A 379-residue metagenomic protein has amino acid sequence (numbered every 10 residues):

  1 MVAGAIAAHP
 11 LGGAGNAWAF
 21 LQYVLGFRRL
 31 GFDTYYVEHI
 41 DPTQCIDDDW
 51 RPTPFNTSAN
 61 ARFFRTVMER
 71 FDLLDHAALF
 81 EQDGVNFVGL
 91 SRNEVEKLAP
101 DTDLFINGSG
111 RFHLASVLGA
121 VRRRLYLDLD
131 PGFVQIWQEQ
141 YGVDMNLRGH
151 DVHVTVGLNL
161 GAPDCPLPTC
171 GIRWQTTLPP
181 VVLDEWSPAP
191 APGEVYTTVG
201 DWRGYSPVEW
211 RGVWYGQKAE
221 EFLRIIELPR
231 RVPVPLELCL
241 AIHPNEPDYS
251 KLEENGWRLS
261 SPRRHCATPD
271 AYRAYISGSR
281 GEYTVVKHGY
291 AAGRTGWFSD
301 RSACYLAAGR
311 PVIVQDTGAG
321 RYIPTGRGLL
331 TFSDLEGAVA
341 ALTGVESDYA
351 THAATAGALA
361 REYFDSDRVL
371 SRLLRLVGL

Functional and structural regions predicted by a protein language model:
V2-D164, C266-A271, Y275, A291-G293: Extended catalytic core of nucleotide-activated donor transferases of GT-like folds
I6, P10-N16, L21-Q22, R28-P42 (+6 more regions): Catalytic binding pocket for nucleotide-activated donors in carbohydrate/polymer assembly enzymes
A19, G161-G281, G289, A350: Conserved catalytic-core segment of nucleotide-activated headgroup transferases in glycan assembly
L25-D33, E69-H76, R148-V152, I172-T176 (+2 more regions): Structural alpha-beta junctions
F32-Y35, R124, Y196, L236 (+1 more regions): Hydrophobic anchor at the start of a short beta-strand that flanks the dinucleotide cofactor-binding loop
S109-L114, G157-L160, A241-P247, Q315-A319: Short, polar loop motifs at secondary-structure junctions
L114-A120, L147, P163-P168, P247-E254 (+1 more regions): Short loop/helix-cap segments at secondary-structure boundaries that form the rim of catalytic
S116-L129, T169-S187, A308-R310: P-loop/Walker A phosphate-binding loop and immediately adjacent motor/lid segment at beta-alpha junctions
